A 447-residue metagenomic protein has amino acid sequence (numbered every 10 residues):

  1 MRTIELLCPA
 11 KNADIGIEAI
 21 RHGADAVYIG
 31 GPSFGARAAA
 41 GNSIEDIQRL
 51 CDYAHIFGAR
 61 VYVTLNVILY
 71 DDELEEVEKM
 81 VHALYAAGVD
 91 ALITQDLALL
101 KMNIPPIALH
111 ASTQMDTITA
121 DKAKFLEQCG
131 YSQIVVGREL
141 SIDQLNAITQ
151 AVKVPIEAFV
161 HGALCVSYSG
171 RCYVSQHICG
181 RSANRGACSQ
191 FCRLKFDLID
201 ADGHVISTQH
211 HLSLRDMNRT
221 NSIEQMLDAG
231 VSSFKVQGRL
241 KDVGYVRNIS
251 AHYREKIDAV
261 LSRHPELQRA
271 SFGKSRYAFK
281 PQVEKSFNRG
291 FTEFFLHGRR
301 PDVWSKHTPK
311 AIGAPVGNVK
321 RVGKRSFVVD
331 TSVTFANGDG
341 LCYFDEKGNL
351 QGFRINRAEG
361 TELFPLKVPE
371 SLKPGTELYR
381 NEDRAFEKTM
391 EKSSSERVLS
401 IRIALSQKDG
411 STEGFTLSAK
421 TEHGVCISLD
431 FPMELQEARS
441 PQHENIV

Functional and structural regions predicted by a protein language model:
M1-H22, A26-I29, S33-A36, D46 (+5 more regions): Surface-exposed amphipathic alpha-helical tracts and adjacent flexible/coil segments at the periphery of soluble enzymes
A39-S43: An active-site metal/cofactor-coordinating segment within enzyme catalytic domains
L100-P105: Short active-site loop/helix that positions an aromatic residue
I118-K122: Short, glycine/polar-rich helix-capping loops at beta-to-alpha or helix-loop-helix junctions that flank or form
